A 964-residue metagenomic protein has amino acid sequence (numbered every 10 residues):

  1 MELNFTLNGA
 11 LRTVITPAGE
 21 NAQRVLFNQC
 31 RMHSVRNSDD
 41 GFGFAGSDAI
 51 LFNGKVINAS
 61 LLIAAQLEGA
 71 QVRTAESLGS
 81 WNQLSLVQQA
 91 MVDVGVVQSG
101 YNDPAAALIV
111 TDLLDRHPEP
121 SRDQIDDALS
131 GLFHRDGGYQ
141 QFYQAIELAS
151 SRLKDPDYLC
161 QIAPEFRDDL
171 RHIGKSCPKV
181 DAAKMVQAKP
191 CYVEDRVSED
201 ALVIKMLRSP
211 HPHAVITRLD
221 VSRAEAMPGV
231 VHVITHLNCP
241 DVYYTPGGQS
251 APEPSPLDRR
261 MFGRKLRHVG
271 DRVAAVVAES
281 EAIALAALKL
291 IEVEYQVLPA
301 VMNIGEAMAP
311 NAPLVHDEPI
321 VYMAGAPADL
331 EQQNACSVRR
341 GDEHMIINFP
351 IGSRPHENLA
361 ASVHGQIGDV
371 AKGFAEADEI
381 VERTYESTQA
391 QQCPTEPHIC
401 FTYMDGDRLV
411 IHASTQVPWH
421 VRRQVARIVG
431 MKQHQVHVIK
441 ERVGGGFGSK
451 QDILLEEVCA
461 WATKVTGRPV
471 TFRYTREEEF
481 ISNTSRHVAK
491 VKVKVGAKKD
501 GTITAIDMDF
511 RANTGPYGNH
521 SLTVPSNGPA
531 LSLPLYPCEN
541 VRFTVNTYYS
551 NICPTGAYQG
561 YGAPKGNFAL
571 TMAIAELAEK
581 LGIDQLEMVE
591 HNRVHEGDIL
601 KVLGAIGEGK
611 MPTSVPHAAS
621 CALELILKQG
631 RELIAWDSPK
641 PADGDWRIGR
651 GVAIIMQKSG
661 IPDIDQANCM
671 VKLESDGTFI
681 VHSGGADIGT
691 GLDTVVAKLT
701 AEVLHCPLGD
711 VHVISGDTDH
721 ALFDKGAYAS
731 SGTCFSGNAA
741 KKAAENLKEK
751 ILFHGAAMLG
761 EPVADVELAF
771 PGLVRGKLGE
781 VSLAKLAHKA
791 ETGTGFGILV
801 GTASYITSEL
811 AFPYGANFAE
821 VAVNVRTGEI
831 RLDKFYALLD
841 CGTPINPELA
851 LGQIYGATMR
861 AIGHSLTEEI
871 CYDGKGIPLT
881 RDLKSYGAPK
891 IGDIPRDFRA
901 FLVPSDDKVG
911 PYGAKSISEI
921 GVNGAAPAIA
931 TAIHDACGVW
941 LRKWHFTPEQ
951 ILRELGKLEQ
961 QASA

Functional and structural regions predicted by a protein language model:
M1-E165, Q392: Signature of N-terminal electron-transfer/Fe-S-associated modules in redox systems
A10, A106, L129-V193, G630 (+8 more regions): Intrinsic disorder at enzyme termini
G95, K175, D181-Q187, Q249-P252 (+8 more regions): Glycine-rich loop/linker segments at domain edges
S150-G341: Flexible, low-hydrophobicity surface segments
K184, K289-M302, Q416, R423 (+5 more regions): Extended active-site and interfacial segments that coordinate phosphate-rich ligands in large catalytic machineries
L237, S337, G430-H437, V465-V470 (+4 more regions): C-terminal catalytic domains of large/alpha subunits in multi-subunit enzymes
H316-V429, H595-T678, K698, I806 (+2 more regions): Helix-loop-helix junctions that connect adjacent transmembrane helices in secondary transporters/permeases, recognized
R423, H437, R442-G467, T471-R473 (+1 more regions): Thiamine diphosphate
